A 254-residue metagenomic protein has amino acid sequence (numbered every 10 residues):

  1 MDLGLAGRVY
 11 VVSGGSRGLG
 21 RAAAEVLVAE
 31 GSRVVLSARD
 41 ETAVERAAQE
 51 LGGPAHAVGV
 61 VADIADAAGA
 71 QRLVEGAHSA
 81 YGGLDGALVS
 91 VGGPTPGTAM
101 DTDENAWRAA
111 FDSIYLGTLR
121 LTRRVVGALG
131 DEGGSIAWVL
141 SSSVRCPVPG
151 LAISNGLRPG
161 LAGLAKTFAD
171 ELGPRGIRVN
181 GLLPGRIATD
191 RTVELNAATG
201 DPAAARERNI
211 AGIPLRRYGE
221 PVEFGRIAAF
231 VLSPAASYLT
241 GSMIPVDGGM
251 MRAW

Functional and structural regions predicted by a protein language model:
M1-D2, C146, A229, T240-W254: Short C-terminal tail/terminal secondary-structure segment of NAD(P)H-dependent dehydrogenase/reductase domains
V9, S16-R17: Conserved glycine-rich cofactor-binding loop
E30-A47: Conserved glycine-rich Rossmann-like NAD(P)H-binding loop of the short-chain dehydrogenase/reductase
T98-A99, D103-F111, N209: Substrate-binding pocket helix/loop in short-chain dehydrogenase/reductase
A137-L161, A165-P174, R186-I187: Catalytic loop of short-chain dehydrogenase/reductase
G173, R178, L239-G241: Short, small/polar-rich loop/turn modules that mediate ligand/substrate recognition or access, typified
P174, R186-G212, A253-W254: A glycine/serine/threonine-rich, flexible loop-to-helix segment that serves as the NAD(P) cofactor-binding "lid"
